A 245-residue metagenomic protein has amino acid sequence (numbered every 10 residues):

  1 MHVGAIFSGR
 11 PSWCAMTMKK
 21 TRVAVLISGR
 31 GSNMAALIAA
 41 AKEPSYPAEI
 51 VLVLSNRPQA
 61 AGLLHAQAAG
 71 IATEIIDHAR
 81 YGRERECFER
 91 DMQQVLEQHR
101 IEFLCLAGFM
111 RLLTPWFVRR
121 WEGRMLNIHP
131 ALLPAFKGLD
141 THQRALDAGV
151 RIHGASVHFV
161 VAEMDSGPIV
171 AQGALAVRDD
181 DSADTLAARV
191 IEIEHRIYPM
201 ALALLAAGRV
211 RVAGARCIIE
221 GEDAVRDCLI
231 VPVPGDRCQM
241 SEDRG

Functional and structural regions predicted by a protein language model:
H2, S8-A15, V233-G245: Short, basic, low-complexity termini and linkers enriched in Ser/Thr/Gly/Pro that act as targeting/leader peptides
M16-H65: N-terminal Rossmann-like dinucleotide-binding module
A40, F103, A107-E220: Donor/substrate-binding cores of folate-linked one-carbon enzymes
S55-N56, R85-E89, H99-P115: N-terminal glycine-rich "phosphate-gripper" loop used for MgATP/nucleotide binding and carboxylate activation
A69-G70, W121: Short, structured coil segments at secondary-structure junctions
E74-A79, I128: Short beta->alpha connector loops at strand-helix junctions that form conserved, small/polar/Pro-enriched
A79-Q93: Glycine-rich, highly charged phosphate/nucleotide-binding loops
V212-P234: A short, charged, Gly/Pro-tolerant segment at domain boundaries
